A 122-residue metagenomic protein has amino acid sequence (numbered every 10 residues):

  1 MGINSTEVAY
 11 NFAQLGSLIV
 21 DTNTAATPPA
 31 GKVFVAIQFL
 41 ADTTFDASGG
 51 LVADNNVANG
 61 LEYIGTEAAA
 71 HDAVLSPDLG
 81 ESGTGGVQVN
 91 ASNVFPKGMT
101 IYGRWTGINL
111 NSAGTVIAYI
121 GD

Functional and structural regions predicted by a protein language model:
M1-G50: Solvent-exposed, flexible loop/coil segments flanking beta-strands in beta-rich domains
N4-T6, V89, A113: Generic detection of intrinsically disordered/low-complexity segments and helix-coil linkers/edges
T6, V20, V35, A53-D54 (+4 more regions): Intrinsically disordered, low-complexity, compositionally biased regions/tails
F12-L15, I37, A58, D72 (+1 more regions): Generic N-terminal initiation segments characterized by hydrophobic and/or small/turn-forming residues
Q14, I19-P29, S82-G107, T115-G121: Beta-sandwich interaction modules
T44-H71, G114-D122: Short, surface-exposed beta-strand/strand-loop-strand elements in extracellular ectodomains
G65-S92: Acidic/polar low-complexity surface segments
